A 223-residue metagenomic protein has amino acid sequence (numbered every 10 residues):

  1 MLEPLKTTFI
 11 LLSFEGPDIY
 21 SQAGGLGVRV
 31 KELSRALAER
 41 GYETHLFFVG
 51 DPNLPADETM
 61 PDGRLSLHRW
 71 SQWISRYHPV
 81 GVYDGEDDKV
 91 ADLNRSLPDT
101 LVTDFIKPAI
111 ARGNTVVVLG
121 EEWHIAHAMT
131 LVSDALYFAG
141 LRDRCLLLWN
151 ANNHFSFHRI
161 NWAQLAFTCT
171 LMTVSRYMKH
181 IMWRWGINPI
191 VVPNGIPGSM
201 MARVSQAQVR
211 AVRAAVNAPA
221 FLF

Functional and structural regions predicted by a protein language model:
L2-A23: Nucleotide-activated donor-dependent transferases that construct or modify glycoconjugates
L2-F9, A36-V116: A conserved catalytic-core segment of Leloir-type glycosyltransferases
L26-L37: Short amphipathic alpha-helix
L119, F167-S175: A short beta-strand/loop micro-motif in the catalytic core of glycosyltransferases that engages the nucleotide-sugar
G120-I125: Short His-centered aromatic/hydrophobic patch
L141, W149, F157-C169: A conserved, positively charged/aromatic
Y177, G195-G198: Carbohydrate-associated surface elements
A202-A218, L222: A short helix/loop element that forms part of the nucleotide-sugar donor recognition site in Leloir-type
